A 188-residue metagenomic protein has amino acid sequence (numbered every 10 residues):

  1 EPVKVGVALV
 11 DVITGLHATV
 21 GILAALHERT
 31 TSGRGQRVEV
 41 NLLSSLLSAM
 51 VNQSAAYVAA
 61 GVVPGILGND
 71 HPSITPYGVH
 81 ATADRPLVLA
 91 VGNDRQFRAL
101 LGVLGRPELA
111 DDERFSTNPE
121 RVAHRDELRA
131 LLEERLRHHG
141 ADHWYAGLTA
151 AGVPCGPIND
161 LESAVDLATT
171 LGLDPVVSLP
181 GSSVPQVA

Functional and structural regions predicted by a protein language model:
V3-Y57: Conserved anion/nucleotide-ligand pocket segment
S48-A188: Acyl-CoA thioester-binding alpha/beta core of soluble enzymes
